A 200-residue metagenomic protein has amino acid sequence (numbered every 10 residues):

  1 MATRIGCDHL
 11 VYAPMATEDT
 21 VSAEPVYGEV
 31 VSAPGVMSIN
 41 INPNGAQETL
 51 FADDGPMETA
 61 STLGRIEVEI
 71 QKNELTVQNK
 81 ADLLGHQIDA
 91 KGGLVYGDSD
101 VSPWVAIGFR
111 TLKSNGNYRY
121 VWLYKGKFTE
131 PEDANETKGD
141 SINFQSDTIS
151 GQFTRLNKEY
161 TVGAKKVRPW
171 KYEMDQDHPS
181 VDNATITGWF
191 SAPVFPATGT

Functional and structural regions predicted by a protein language model:
M1-N40, T198-T200: Polar/acidic, low-complexity leader/linker segments enriched in S/T/G and N/D
P43-D53: N-terminal "mature-chain" segments and other terminal, solvent-exposed stretches
D53-E58, I88-D98, A106-R110, N135-G139: Short secondary-structure capping micro-motifs at structural edges
P56-K80, N143-L156: Oligomerization/assembly interface segments of phage tail-like spikes and tubes
L63-P103: Ordered, amphipathic secondary-structure segments that act as subunit-interaction surfaces in large macromolecular
K72-T76, T111-N115, K127-E130, F153-N157: Beta-strand elements of well-folded, non-transmembrane domains
D98-E136: Short helix-loop boundary/capping segments
F128-T200: Mixed-charge, glycine-accented linear interaction segment located at domain edges/termini
